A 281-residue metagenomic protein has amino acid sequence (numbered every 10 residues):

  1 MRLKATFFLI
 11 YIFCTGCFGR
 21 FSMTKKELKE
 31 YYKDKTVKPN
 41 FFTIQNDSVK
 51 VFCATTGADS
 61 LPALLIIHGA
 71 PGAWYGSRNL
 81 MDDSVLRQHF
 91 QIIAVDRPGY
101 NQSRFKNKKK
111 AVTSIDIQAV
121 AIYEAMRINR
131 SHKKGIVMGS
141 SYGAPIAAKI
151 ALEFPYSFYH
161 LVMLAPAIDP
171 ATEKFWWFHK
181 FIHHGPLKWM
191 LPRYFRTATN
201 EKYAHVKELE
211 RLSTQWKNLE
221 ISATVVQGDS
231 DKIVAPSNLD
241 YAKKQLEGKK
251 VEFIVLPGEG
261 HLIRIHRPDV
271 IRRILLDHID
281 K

Functional and structural regions predicted by a protein language model:
A70-D82: The serine-hydrolase catalytic nucleophile loop
N79, I221, A235-K244: Short alpha-helix in the alpha/beta-hydrolase fold that links the catalytic acid
L86-F105: Conserved alpha/beta-hydrolase
I117-K134: Conserved acidic catalytic loop of the alpha/beta-hydrolase fold
P145-L152, L161-L187: Flexible "cap/lid" loop of the alpha/beta hydrolase fold
L219, V225-Q227, D231: Short beta-strand/loop motif that positions the catalytic acidic residue of the alpha/beta-hydrolase fold
S230-V234, H261-L262: Acidic catalytic loop of the alpha/beta-hydrolase fold
E259-P268: Catalytic histidine-centered segment of alpha/beta-hydrolase-like enzymes
